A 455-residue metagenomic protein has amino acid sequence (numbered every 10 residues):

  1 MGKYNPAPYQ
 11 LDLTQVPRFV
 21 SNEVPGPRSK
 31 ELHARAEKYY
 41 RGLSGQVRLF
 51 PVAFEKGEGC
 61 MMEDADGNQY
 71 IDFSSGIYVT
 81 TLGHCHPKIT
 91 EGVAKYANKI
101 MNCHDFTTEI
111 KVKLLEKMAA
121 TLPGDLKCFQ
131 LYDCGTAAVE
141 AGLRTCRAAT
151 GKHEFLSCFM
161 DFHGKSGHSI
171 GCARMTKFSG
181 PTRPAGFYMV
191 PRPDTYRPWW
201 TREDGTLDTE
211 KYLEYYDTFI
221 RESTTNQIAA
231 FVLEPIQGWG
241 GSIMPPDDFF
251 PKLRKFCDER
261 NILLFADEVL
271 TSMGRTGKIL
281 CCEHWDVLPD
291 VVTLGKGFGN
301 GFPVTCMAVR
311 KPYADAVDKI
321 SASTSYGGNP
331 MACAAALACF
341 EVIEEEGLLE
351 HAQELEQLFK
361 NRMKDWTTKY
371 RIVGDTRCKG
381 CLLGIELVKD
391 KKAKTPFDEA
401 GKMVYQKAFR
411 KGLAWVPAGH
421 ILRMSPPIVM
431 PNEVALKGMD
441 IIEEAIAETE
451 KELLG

Functional and structural regions predicted by a protein language model:
G2-G455: Conserved N-terminal phosphate-binding loop of PLP-dependent enzymes in the Aspartate aminotransferase
